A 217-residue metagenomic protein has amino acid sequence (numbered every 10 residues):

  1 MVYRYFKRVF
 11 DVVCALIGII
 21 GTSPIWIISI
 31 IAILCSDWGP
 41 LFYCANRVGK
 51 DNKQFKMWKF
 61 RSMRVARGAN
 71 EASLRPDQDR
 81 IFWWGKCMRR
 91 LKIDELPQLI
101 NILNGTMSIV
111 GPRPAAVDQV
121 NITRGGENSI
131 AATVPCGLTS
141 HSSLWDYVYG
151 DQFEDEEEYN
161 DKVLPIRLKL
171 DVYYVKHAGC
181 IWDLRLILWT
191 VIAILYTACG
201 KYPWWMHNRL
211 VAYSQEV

Functional and structural regions predicted by a protein language model:
M1-A66, K176-V217: A hydrophobic, helix-centered structural microdomain
M1-Y5, P76-W83, E95: Juxtamembrane loop-helix boundary motifs flanking transmembrane segments in multi-pass membrane proteins
A15, Y43, F82-K86, D118 (+1 more regions): Positions in alpha-helical segments
Y43-R80, H141-K169: Short, glycine-rich, amphipathic interfacial segments at transmembrane boundaries or analogous
W84-L91, V172-K176: Short, well-ordered beta-strand elements within core beta-sheets of diverse protein domains
K86-S108: Short, conserved beta-strand/loop elements in beta-sheet-dominated catalytic cores that frequently flank divalent-metal
I100-V217: Hydrophobic structural segments characteristic of membrane proteins
